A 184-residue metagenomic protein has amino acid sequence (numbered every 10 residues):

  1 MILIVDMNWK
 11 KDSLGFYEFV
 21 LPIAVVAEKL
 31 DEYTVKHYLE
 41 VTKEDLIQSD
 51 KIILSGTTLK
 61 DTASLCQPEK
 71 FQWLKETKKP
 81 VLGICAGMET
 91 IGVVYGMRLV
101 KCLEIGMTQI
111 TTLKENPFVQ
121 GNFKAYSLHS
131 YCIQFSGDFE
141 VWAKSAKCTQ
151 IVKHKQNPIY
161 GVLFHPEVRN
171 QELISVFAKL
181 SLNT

Functional and structural regions predicted by a protein language model:
I2-S13, P22, V26, I47 (+3 more regions): Amide-donor transfer/coupling interface in amidating biosynthetic enzymes
K10-Y17, S64-C66: Short, flexible/disordered intra-domain loops and linkers
A24-G83, Y95: Flexible gly/pro-rich beta->alpha loop and the following alpha-helix that scaffold active-site loops
I84-M88: Active-site loop->helix "elbow" adjoining a glycine-rich segment at hydrolase catalytic centers
I91: Local cysteine-cluster metal-coordination motifs and their immediate loop/turn environment, predominantly Fe-S cluster
M97-V100: Post-Walker A helix-loop "phosphate-sensing" segment adjacent to the P-loop in P-loop NTPases
